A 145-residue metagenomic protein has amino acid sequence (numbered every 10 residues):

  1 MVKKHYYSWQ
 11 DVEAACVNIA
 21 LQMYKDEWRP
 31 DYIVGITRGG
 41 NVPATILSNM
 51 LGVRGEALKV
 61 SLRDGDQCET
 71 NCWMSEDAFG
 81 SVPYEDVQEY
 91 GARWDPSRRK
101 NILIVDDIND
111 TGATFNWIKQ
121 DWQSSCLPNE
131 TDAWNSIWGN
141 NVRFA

Functional and structural regions predicted by a protein language model:
M1-A145: PRPP-associated nucleotide enzymes
